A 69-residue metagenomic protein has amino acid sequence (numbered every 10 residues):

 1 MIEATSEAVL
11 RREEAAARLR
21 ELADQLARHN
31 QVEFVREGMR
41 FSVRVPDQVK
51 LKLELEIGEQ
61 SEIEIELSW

Functional and structural regions predicted by a protein language model:
M1-T5, F34-V35, M39-W69: N-terminal intrinsically disordered, cationic/polar leader segments that include organellar targeting peptides
E7, E13, Q31-E33: Charged, well-structured alpha/beta interaction segments
